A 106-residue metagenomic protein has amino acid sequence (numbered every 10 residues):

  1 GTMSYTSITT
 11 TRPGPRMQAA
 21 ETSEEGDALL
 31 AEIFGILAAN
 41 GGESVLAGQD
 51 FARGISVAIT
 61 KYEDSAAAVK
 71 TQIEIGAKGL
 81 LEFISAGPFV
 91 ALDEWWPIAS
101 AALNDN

Functional and structural regions predicted by a protein language model:
G1-A39, E43-V45, Q49-G54, S65-K70 (+1 more regions): Short S/T/G/P-rich N-terminal loop/turn motif that feeds into the first structured element of a domain
I55-K61: Short cationic amphipathic helices and targeting signals
K61-D93: An amphipathic, aromatic/His-enriched active-site/gating alpha helix that lines ligand/cofactor pockets
